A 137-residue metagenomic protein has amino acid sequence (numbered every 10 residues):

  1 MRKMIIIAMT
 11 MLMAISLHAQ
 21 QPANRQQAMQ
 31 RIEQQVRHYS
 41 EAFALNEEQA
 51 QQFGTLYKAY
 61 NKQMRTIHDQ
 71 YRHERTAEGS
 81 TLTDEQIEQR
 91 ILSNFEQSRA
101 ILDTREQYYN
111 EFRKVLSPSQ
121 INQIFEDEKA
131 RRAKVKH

Functional and structural regions predicted by a protein language model:
M1-Q26: Bacterial Sec-dependent N-terminal signal peptides
I15-L17, I32, N46, S117: Intrinsic low-complexity/disordered segments
L17-H18, N61-M64, R132-V135: A short hydrophobic/aromatic micro-motif that marks alpha-helical segments and, especially, helix-coil
Q21-R37: Short N-terminal segments immediately surrounding and downstream of signal-peptide cleavage
Q26, Q49, Q120-I124: Soluble, non-transmembrane alpha-helical interaction regions
Q27, R31, H68, V135-K136: Basic, mixed-charge low-complexity alpha-helical segments
E33, L102-H137: Amphipathic, charged alpha-helical segments and their helix-to-coil junctions in extracytoplasmic/peripheral assemblies
Q35-V115: Amphipathic alpha-helical segments
